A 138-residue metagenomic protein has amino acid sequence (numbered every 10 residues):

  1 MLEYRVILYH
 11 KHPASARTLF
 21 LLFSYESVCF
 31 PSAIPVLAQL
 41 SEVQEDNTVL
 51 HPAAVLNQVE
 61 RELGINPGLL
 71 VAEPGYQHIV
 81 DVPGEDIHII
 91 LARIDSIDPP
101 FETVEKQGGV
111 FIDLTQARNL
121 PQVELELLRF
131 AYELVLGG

Functional and structural regions predicted by a protein language model:
L2, H12-N66: Conserved Nudix-box catalytic region and its N-terminal flanking loop in Nudix hydrolases and closely related
E3-Y4, R17, D86, K106: A structure-centric signal for secondary-structure junctions around beta-strands
S41-G138: Unchanged
